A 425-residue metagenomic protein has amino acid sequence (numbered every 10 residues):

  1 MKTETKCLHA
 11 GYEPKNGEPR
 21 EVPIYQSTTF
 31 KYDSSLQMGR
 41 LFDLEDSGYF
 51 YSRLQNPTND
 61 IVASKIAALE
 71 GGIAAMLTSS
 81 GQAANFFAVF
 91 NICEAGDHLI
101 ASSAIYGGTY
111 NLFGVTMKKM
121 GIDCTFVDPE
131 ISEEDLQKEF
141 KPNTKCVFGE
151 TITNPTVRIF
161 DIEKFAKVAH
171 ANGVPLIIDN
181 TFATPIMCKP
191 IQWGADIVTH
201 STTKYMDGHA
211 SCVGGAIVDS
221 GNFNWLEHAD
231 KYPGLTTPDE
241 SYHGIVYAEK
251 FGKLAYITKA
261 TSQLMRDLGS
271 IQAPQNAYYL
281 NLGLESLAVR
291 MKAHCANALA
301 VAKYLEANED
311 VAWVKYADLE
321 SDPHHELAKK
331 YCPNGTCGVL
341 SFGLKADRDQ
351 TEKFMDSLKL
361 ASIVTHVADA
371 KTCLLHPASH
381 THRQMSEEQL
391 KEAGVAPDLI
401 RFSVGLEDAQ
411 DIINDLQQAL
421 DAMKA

Functional and structural regions predicted by a protein language model:
M1-N56, S64: N-terminal "arm"/small-domain region of PLP-dependent enzymes with the aminotransferase-like
C7-N16, A75-A307: Conserved PLP-enzyme active-site core in the AAT-like
T29, S220-F223, L344-D347: Short loop segments at secondary-structure junctions
S34-F86, G108-T116: Conserved N-terminal alpha-helix of the aminotransferase class I/II PLP-enzyme fold
G114-V115, D123-C124, K138, P142-K145 (+4 more regions): PLP-dependent enzyme catalytic core of the Aspartate aminotransferase-like
V147, G215-I217, V314, L340 (+1 more regions): Well-ordered beta-strand positions enriched in small/hydrophobic/aromatic, beta-favoring residues
V218, S341-G343, S403-G405: Short hydrophobic/aromatic beta-strand micro-patches that form the beta-sheet surface supporting nucleotide- or nucleic
L268-I271, Q275-A277, L282, S286 (+3 more regions): Conserved small-domain helix->loop->beta segment predominantly found in fold-type I
